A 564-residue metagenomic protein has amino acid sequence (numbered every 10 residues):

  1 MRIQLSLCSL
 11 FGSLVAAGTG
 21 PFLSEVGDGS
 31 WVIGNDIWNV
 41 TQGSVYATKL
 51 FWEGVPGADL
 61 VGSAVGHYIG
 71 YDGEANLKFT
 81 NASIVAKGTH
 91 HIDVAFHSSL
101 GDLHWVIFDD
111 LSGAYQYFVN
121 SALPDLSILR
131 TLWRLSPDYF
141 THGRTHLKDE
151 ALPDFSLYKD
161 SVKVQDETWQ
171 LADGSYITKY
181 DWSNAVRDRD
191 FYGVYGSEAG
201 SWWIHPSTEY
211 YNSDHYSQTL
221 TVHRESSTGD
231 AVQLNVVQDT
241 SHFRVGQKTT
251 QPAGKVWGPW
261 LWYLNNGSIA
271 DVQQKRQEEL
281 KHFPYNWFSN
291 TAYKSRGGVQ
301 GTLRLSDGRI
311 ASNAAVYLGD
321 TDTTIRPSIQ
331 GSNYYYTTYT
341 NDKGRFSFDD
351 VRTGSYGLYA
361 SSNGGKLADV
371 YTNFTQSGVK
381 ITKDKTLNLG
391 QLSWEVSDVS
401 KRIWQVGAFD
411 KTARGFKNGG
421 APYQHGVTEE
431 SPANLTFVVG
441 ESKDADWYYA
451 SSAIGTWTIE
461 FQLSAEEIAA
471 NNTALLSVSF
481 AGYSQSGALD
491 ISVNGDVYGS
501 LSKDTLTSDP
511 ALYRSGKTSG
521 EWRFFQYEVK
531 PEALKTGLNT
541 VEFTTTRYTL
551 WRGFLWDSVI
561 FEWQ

Functional and structural regions predicted by a protein language model:
M1-G18: Fungal secretory targeting signals
L14, S30, G298: A residue-level signal for beta-strand positions that form part of recognition/binding surfaces within mature
G18-D28, V237-G246: Short acidic, Pro/Gly- and aromatic-enriched capping/linker segments at domain boundaries
T19-T80: Acidic-aromatic substrate-binding/catalytic surfaces of carbohydrate-active enzymes
G27-V32, G88-A95: Short, hydrophobic/aromatic-rich segments at coil-to-beta transitions
N81, H90-D93, S99, H104-Q564: Long luminal/extracellular ectodomains of secretory-pathway precursor proteins
I84: Cationic-aromatic interfacial patches
